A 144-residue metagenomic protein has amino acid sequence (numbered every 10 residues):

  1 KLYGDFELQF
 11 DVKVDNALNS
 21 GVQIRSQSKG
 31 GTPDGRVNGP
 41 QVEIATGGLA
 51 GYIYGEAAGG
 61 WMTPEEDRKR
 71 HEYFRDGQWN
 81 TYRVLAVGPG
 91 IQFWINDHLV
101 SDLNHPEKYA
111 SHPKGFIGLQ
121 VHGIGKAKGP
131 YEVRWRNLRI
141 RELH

Functional and structural regions predicted by a protein language model:
K1-H144: Carbohydrate-interacting regions of secretory-pathway proteins
